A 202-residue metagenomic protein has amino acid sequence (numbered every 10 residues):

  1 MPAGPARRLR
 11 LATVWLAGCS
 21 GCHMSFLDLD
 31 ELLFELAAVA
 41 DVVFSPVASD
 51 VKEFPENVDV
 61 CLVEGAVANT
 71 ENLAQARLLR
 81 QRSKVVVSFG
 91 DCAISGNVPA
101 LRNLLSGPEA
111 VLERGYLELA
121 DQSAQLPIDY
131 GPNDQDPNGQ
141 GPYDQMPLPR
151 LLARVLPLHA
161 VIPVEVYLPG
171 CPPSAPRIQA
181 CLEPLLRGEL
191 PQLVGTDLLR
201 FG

Functional and structural regions predicted by a protein language model:
M1-G202: Iron-sulfur-associated redox domains of electron-transfer enzymes in respiratory and anaerobic energy metabolism
